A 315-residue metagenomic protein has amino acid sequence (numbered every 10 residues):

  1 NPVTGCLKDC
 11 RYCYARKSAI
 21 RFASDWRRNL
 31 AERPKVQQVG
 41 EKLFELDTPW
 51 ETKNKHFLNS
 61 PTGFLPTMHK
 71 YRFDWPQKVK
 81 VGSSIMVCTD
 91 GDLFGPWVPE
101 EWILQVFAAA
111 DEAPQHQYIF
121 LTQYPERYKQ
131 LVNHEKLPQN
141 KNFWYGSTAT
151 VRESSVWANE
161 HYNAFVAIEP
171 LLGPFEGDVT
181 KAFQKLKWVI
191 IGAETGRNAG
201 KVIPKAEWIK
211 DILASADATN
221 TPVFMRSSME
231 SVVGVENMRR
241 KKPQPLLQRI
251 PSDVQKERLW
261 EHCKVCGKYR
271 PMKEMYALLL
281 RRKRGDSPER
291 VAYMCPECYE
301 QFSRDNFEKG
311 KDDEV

Functional and structural regions predicted by a protein language model:
N1-L7, R11-F143, R152-E160, V179-F183 (+1 more regions): Conserved Radical SAM active-site core
T4, K8-R11, L259-K264, Y293: Cys/His-enriched microdomains
Y14, G267, Y299: Cys/His-coordinated zinc-binding microdomains
K17, R270, F302: Cys/His-rich microdomains that often coordinate metals
R21-A23, K273-A277, D305-F307: Short Cys/His-rich "knuckle" micro-motifs
F22-D25, F44, G177-L259: Auxiliary Fe-S-binding modules of radical SAM enzymes
L259-D286: Short recognition patches in nucleic-acid-associated and regulatory proteins
E289-D312: Short metal-binding segments enriched for Cys and/or His
